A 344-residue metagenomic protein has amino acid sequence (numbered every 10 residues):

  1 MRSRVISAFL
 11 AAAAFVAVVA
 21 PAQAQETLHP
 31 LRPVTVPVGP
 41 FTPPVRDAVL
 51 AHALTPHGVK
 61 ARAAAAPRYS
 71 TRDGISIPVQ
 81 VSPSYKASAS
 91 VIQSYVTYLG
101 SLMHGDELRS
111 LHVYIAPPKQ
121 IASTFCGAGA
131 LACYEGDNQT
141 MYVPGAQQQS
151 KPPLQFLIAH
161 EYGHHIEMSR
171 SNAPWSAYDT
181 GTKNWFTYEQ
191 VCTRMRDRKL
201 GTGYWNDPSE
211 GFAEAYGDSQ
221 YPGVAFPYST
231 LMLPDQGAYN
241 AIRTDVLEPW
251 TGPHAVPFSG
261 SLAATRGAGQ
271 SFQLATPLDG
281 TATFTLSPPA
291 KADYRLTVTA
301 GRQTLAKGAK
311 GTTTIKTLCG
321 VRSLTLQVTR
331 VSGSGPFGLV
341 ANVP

Functional and structural regions predicted by a protein language model:
A8-A17: Bacterial N-terminal signal peptides
D73-D137: Auxiliary, metal-adjacent structural segments of Zn-dependent hydrolase domains
M141-I158, Y204: Short pre-active-site segment immediately N-terminal to the catalytic Zn-binding motif
Y162-T180: Catalytic Zn2+-binding segment of zinc metalloproteases
K183-S261: Metalloprotease/metallohydrolase-associated module, dominated by Zn2+-dependent proteases
W250-T281, P289-K291, Q303-A309, P344: Non-catalytic extracellular/lumenal accessory regions of secreted precursors
Q273-P289, L296, S323-T329: Hydrophobic beta-strand segments within beta-rich accessory/binding domains
Y294, S332-P344: Edge beta-strands of jelly-roll/beta-sandwich modules across compartments, strongly enriched in secreted/luminal
